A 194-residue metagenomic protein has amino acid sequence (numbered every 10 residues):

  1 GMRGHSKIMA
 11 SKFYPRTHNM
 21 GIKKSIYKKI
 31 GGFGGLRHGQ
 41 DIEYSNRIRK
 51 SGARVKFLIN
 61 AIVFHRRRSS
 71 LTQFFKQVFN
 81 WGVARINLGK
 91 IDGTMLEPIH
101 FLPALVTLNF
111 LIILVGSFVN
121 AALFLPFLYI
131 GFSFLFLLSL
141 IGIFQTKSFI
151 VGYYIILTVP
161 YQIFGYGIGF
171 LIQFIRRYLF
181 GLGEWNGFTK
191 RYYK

Functional and structural regions predicted by a protein language model:
G1-F13, H18, K28, I91: Short, flexible, basic/aromatic active-site loop/helix in glycosyltransferases
K12-S25, I42, V106: Short glycine- and hydrophobic/aromatic-rich loop-to-beta-strand nucleating segment in the catalytic cores
K24-S25, G52, I112: Short loop segments at secondary-structure junctions
K28, G34-L96: Catalytic donor/gating beta->alpha subdomain of glycosyltransferases that bind UDP-sugars
T94-L105: Membrane-interface anchor segments at the N-terminal boundary of transmembrane helices in multi-pass membrane enzymes
V106-L179: Membrane-embedded multi-pass helical conduit in multi-pass membrane proteins, especially envelope-biosynthetic
R177-K194: Short linear elements at protein peripheries
